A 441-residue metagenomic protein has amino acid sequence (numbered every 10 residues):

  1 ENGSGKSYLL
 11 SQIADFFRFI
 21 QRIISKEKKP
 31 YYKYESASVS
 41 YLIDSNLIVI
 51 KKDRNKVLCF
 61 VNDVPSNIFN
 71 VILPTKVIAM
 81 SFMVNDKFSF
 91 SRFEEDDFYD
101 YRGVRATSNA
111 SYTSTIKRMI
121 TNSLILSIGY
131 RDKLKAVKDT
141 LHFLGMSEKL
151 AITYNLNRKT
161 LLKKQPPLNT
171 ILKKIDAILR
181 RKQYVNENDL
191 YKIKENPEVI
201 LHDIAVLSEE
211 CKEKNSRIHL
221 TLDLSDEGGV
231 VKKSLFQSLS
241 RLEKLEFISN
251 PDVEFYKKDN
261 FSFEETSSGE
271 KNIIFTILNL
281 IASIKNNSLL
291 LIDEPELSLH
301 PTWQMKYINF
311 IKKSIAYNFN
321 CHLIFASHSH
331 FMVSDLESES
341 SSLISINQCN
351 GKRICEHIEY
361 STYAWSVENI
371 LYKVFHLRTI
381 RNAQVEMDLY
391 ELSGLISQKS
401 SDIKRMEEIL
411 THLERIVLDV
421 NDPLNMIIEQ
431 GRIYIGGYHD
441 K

Functional and structural regions predicted by a protein language model:
E1-E27, S45, L245-I380: Switch/communication elements of ASCE P-loop NTPase nucleotide-binding domains
S11-A79: Conserved P-loop NTP-binding catalytic core
I72-K76, D96-Y99, E339-S341: Short glycine-/polar-rich loops that comprise or flank the Walker A/P-loop and associated switch/sensor motifs
I78-M80, D100-R102, I324, S342-I344: Hydrophobic/aromatic beta-strand patches that form the interior of the parallel beta-sheet core in alpha/beta enzyme
S81-M83, R105, S327-H330: A short beta-strand-to-loop transition that corresponds to the Sensor-1 phosphate-sensing loop of AAA+ P-loop ATPases
V84-K87, K313, F331-K441: RecA-like P-loop NTPase motor core
N85-T107, M387-G394: Short linear, low-complexity motifs centered on an aromatic residue
T113-S268, L278-K285: Extended helical coiled-coil dimerization/tether regions that scaffold and oligomerize large DNA-maintenance assemblies
